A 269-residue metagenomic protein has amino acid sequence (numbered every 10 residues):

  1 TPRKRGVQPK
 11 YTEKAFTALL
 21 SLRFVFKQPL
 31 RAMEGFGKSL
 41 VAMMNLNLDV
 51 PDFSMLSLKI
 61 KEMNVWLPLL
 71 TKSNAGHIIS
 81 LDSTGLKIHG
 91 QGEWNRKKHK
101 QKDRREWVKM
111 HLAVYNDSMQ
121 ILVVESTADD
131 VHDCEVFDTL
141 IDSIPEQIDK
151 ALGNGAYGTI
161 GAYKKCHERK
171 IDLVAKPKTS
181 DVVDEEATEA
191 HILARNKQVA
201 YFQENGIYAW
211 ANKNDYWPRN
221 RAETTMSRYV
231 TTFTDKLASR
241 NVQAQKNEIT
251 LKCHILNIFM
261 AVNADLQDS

Functional and structural regions predicted by a protein language model:
T1-T17, L22-R31, G35, L48-T179 (+4 more regions): Polybasic low-complexity intrinsically disordered regions
E13-T17, S21, I207-S269: Basic, amphipathic alpha-helical segments enriched in Lys/Arg and hydrophobic/aromatic residues
L40-V41: Short edge-strand/loop segments of extracellular domains
N45: Glycine-rich tight-turn/loop motif centered on a GG-T
V108-M110, K197, Q203, A222: Change "...and in nucleic-acid phosphodiester-cleaving endonucleases..." to "...and in nucleic-acid processing enzymes
I144, N205-Y208: Residue-level recognition of alpha-helix termini/interfacial anchor residues
A187-F202: Acidic, Ser/Thr-rich peripheral helices and adjacent loops at domain boundaries
